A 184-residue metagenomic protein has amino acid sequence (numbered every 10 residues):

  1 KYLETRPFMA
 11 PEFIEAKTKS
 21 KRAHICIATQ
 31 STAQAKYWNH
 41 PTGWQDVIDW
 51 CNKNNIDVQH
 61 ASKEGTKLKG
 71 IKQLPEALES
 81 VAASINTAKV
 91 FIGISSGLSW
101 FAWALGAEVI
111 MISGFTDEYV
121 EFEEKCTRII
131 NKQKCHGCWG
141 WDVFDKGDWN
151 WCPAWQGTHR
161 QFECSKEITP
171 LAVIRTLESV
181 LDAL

Functional and structural regions predicted by a protein language model:
K1-L184: Catalytic machinery of carbohydrate-active enzymes, primarily nucleotide-sugar-dependent glycosyltransferases
